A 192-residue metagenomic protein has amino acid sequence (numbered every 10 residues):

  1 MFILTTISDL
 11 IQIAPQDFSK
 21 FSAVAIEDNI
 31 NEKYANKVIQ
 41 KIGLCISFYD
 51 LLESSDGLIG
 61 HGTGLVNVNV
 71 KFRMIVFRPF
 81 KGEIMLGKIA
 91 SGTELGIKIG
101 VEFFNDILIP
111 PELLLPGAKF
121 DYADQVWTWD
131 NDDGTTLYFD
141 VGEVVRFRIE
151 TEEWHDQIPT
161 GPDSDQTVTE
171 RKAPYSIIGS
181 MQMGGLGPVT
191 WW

Functional and structural regions predicted by a protein language model:
M1-W192: Single-stranded RNA-binding regions, centering on S1/OB-family and related RNA-binding modules
